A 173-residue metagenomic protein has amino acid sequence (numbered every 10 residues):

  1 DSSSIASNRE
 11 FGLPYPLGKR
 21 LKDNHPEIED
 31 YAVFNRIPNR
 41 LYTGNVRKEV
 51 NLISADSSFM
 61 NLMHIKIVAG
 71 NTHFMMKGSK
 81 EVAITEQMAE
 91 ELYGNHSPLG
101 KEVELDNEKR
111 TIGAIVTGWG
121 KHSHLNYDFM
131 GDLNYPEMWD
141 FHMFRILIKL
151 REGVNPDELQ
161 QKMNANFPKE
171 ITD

Functional and structural regions predicted by a protein language model:
D1-R40, H142-L147, D157-K162: Membrane-proximal extracellular/periplasmic loop immediately following the first transmembrane helix
S2-F11, A32-S58, V68-V82, G120-H122: Short acidic/polar micro-motifs at solvent-exposed secondary-structure junctions
E10-P14, E49, W139, E152: Aromatic-acidic/polar surface patches that form glycan- and anion
Y15-L21, D30-V33, M75-M76, A89-L92 (+1 more regions): Short alpha-helical interface patches
Y15-P26, G44-S54, W119-G131: Phosphate-binding glycine-rich loops and adjacent basic patches that engage nucleotide phosphates, nucleic-acid
D56-A69, K80-D173: Mid-to-C-terminal secondary-structure elements that act as membrane-proximal/extracytoplasmic interface segments
